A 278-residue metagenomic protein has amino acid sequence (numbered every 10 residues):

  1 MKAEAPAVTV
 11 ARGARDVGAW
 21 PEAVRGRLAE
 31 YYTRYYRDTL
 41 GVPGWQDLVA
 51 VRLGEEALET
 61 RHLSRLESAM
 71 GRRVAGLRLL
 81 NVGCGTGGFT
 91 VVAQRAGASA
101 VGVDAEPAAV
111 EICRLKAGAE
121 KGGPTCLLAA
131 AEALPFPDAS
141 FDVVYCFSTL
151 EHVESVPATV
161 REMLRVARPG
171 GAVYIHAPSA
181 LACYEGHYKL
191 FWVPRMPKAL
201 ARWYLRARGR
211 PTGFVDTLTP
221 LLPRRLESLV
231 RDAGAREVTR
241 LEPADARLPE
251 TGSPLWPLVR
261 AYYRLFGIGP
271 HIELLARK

Functional and structural regions predicted by a protein language model:
K2-A133, V143, V160, G269-I272: Conserved N-terminal segment of class I S-adenosyl-L-methionine
L28, R208, V215-K278: A C-terminal cap/extension of S-adenosyl-L-methionine-dependent methyltransferases that defines the acceptor-substrate
A100, V173-Y174: A short hydrophobic/small-residue beta-strand
A108, V153-A158, E185: Short N-terminal helix/helix-N-cap motif within the alpha/beta-hydrolase-1
C146-T149: A short beta-strand submotif of the Rossmann-like class I SAM-dependent methyltransferase core that lines
P157-A172: A short glycine-rich, Lys/Arg-flanked "PGG" loop and its adjoining helix->strand segment in the class I
Y174-L200: Conserved class I S-adenosyl-L-methionine
L190-R224: SAM-dependent methyltransferase
